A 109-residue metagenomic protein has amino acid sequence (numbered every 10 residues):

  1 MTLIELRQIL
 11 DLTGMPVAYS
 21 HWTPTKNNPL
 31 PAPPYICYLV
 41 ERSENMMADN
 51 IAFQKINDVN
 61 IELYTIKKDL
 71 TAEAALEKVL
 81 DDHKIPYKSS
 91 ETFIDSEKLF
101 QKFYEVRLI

Functional and structural regions predicted by a protein language model:
M1-L12, E41-A48, A52-Q54, S90-I109: Short, charged interaction patches at domain edges and termini
M1-S43: Small/polar-rich, solvent-exposed N-terminal microdomains that initiate assembly or binding
P33-Y35, D58-N60, Q101-F103: Broad gene-expression machinery/nucleic-acid interaction feature
A52-Y64: Short glycine-rich, basic-tinged beta-strand/loop micro-motifs
L63-K67, L108: Short beta-strand-to-loop capping motifs
K68-A75: Short, conserved charged micro-motifs
L80-I94: Low-complexity, intrinsically disordered Gly/Pro/Thr-rich segments
